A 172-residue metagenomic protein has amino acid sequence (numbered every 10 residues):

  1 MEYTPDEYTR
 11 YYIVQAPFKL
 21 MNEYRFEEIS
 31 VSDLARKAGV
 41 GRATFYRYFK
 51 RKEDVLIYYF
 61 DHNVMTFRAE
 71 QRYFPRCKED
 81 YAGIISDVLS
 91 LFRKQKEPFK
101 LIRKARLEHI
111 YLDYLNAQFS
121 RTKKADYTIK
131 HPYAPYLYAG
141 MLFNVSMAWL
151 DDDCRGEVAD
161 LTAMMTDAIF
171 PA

Functional and structural regions predicted by a protein language model:
M1-D6: N-terminal intrinsically disordered/low-complexity leader segments
E7-F18, N22, E27-V31, R36-G39 (+3 more regions): An amphipathic alpha-helix adjacent to DNA-recognition modules
M21-Y24, K130, D151: Cytosolic nucleotide-binding catalytic cores of signal-transduction proteins
R76-N116: Helical hydrophobic small-molecule/effector-binding pocket
K104-G140, N144, A159, F170: Amphipathic alpha-helical packing segments from all-alpha helical-bundle domains
A148-A172: C-terminal peripheral helix-coil segments that are non-catalytic and often amphipathic
